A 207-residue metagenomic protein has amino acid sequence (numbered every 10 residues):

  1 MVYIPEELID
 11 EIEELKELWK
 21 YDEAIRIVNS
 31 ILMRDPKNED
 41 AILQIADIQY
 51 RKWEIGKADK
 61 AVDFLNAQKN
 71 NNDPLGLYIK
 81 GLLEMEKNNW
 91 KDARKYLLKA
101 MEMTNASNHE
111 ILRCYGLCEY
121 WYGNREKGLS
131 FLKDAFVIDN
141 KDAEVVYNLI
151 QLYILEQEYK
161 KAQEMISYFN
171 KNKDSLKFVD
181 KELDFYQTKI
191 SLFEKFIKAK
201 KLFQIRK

Functional and structural regions predicted by a protein language model:
M1-P5, Q163-K207: Terminal, low-structured helical/coil segments at or just beyond the last alpha-helical repeat
E17-L18, R51-E54, E86, W121 (+3 more regions): Register position in tetratricopeptide repeats
V28, V62-L65, L97, L132 (+1 more regions): Hydrophobic/aromatic packing residues within the alpha-helices of TPR/SEL1-like helical repeat arrays
P36, N70-N71, N105-A106, N140 (+1 more regions): Short coil turns that delineate tetratricopeptide repeat
D40-Q44, P74-I79, H109-C114, E144-N148 (+2 more regions): Alpha-solenoid helical repeat scaffolds
